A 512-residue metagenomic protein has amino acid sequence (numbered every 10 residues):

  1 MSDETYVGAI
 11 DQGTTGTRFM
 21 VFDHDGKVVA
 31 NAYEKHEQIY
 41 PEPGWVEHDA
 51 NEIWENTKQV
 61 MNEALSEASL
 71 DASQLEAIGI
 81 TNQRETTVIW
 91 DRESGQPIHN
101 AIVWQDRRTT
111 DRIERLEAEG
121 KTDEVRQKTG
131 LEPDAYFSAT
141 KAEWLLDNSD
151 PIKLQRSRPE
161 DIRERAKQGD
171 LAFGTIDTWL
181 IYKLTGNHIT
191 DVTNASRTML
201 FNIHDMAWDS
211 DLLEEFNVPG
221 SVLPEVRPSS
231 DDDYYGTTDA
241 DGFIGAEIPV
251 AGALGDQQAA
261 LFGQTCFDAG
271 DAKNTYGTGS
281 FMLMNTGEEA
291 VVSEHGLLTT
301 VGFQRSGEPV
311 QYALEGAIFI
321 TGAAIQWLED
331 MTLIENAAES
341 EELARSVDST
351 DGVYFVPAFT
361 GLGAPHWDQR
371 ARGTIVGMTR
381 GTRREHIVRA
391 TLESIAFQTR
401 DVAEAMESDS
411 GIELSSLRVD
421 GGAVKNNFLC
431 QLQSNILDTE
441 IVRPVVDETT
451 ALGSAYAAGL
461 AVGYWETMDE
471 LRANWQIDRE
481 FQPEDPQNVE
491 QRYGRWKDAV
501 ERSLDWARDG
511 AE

Functional and structural regions predicted by a protein language model:
M1-H99, Q127, D241-P249, L437-I441 (+2 more regions): N-terminal glycine/serine-rich phosphate-binding loop of ATP-dependent small-molecule kinases, especially carbohydrate
S2, V7-I10, T110, L116-T129 (+5 more regions): Active-site core segments that coordinate phosphate-bearing ligands/cofactors across diverse enzyme families
G16, R84, L223, L298 (+1 more regions): Short glycine-rich loop/turn motifs
G26, D49, I78, D106 (+3 more regions): Residue-level signal for inorganic ion chemistry
V29-A30, E76, L223-R227, A251 (+1 more regions): A short, local hydrophobic-aromatic micro-motif
S66-W104, T129-S138, I181-N202, R227 (+1 more regions): Short beta-strand-loop/turn "lid" adjacent to the catalytic site in phosphate-handling enzymes
L70-S73, S221, I412: Structured loop/turn residues at beta-strand edges in well-structured enzyme cores
L213-S229: A conserved helix-loop-beta module that forms one wall/lid of the active-site cleft in ATP-utilizing catalytic domains
